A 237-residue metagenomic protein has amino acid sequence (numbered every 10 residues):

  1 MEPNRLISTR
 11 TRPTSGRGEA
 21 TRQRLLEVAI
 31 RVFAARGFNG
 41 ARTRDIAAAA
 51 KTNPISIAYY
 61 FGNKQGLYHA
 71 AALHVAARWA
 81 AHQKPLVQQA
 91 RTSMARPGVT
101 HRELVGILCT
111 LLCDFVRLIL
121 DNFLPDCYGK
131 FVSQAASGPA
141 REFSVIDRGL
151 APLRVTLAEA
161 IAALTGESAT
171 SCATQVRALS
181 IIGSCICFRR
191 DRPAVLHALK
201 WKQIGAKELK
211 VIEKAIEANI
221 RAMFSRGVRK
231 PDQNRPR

Functional and structural regions predicted by a protein language model:
M1-A20, R91, D232-R237: N-terminal intrinsically disordered/low-complexity leader segments
R24, V32, R36-H74: Helix-turn-helix
L25, A29-F33, I181, I220: Short hydrophobic clusters on alpha-helical segments that form packing/core surfaces in small helical domains
K84-L124, A178: Hydrophobic alpha-helical connector segments
G106, A140-T165, K214-A218: Amphipathic alpha-helical packing segments from all-alpha helical-bundle domains
T110, L120-S144, R192-A198: Amphipathic alpha-helical segments used for helix-helix packing
L124, A151-Q175, F224-D232: Hydrophobic alpha-helical bundle segments that form small-molecule/ligand-binding pockets
C127-A136, T170-R192, V211, A215-N219: Hydrophobic alpha-helical segments that form the core of small-molecule binding pockets and/or dimer interfaces
